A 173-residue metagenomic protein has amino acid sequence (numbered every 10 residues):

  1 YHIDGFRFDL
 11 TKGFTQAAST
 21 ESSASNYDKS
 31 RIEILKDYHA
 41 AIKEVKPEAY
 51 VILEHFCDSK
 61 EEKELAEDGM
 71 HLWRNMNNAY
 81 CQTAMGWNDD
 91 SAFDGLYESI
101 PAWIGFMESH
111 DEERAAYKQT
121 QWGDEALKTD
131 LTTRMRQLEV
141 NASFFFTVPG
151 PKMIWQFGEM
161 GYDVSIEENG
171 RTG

Functional and structural regions predicted by a protein language model:
Y1-R7: An active-site-proximal structural segment forming one wall of the substrate-binding cleft that immediately precedes
L10-E112, T120-D124, T133-R136, S143-T147 (+2 more regions): Active-site-proximal helices and loops of the catalytic beta/alpha 8
A116: Active-site-adjacent loop/helix micro-motif of nuclease/hydrolase catalytic cores
